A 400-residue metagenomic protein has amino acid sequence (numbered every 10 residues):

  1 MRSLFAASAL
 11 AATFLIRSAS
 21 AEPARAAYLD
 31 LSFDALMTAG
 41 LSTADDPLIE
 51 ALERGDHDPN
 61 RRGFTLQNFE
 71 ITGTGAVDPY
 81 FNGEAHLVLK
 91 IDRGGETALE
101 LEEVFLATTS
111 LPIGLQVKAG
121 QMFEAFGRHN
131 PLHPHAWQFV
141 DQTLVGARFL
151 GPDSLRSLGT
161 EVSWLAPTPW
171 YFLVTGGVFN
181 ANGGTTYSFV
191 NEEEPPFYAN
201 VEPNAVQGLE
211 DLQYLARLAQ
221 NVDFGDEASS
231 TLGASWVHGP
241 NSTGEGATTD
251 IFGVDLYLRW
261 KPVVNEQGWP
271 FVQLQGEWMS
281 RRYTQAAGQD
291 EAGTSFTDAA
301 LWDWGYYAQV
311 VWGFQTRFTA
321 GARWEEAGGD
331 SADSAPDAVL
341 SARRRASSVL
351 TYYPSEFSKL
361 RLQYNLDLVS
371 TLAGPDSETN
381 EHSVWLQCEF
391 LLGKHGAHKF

Functional and structural regions predicted by a protein language model:
A6-R17: Bacterial N-terminal signal peptides
E22-G184, V190, E210-L215, A219-E227 (+2 more regions): Outer membrane beta-barrel
T38-S42, V88-G94, F126-R128, L144-V145 (+9 more regions): Sequence/structural signature of outer-membrane beta-barrel proteins
P47-E53, P134-V140, V190-Y198, T248-I251 (+3 more regions): Flexible, surface-exposed loop regions and adjacent strand-edge segments of Gram-negative outer-membrane beta-barrel
N60-G63, R93-L101, L150-S154, A205-E210 (+4 more regions): Replace "Gram-negative outer membrane beta-barrel proteins" with "bacterial and organellar outer membrane beta-barrel
V162, V254-L256, T379-F400: Outer-membrane beta-barrel "beta-signal"
E193-T243, A247: Loop-centered beta-sheet repeat module
E227-P336, R344, Y352: Detector for outer-membrane/organellar transmembrane beta-barrel domains, recognizing the amphipathic beta-strand
